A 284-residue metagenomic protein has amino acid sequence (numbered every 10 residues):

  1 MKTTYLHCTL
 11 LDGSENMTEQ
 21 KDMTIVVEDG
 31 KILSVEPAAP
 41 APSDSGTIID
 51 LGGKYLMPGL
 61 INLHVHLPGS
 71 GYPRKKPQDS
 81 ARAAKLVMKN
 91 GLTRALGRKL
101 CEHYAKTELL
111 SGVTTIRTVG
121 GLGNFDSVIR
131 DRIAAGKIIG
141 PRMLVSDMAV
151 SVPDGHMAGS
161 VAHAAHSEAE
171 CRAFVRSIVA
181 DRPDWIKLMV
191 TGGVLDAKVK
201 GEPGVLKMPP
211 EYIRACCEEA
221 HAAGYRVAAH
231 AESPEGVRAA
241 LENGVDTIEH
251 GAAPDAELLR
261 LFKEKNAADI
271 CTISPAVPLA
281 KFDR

Functional and structural regions predicted by a protein language model:
M1-S43, K54-L56: N-terminal metal-binding scaffold of metallo-dependent hydrolase/deaminase domains
C8-T9, I25, G30, G53 (+9 more regions): Divalent metal-coordination and catalytic microenvironments
Y55-R132: Metal-associated gating/positioning segment near the N- to mid-region
G69-G97, I139, D147, S151-G159 (+2 more regions): Active-site gating loops and adjacent loop-to-helix segments of metal-dependent hydrolytic enzymes
N90-G91, L100-S127, G140-S151, P183-A197 (+3 more regions): Divalent metal-dependent hydrolysis catalytic cores, especially in the metallo-beta-lactamase
G97-A105, A164-I178, E232-G236: Short, acidic/polar
D154-R214: Active-site gating/metal-coordination segments in enzymes
G192-R284: Active-site core of metal-dependent hydrolases
